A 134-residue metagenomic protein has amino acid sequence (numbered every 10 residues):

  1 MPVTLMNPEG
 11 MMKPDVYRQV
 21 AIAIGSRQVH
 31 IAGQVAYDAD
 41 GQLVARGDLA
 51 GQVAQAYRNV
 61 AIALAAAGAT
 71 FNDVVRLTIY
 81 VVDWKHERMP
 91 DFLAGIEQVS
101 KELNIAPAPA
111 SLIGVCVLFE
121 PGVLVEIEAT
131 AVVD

Functional and structural regions predicted by a protein language model:
M1-D134: Short, polar/acidic, helix-capping and beta-turn segments at strand->helix junctions that line the mouths
